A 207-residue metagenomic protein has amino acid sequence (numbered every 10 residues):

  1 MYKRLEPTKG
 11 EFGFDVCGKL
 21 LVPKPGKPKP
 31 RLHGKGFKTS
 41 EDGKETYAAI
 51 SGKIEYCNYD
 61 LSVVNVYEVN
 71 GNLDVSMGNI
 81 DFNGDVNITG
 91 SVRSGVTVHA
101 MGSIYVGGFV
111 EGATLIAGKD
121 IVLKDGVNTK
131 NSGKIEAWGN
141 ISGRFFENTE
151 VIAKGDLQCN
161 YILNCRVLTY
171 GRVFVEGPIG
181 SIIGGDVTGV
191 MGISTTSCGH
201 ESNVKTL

Functional and structural regions predicted by a protein language model:
M1-K154, Q158-Y161, C165-R166, D186-V190 (+1 more regions): Charge-rich, low-hydrophobicity low-complexity segments
G171-E176, V204-T206: Short beta-alpha connecting loops at secondary-structure transitions that line or flank enzyme active sites
